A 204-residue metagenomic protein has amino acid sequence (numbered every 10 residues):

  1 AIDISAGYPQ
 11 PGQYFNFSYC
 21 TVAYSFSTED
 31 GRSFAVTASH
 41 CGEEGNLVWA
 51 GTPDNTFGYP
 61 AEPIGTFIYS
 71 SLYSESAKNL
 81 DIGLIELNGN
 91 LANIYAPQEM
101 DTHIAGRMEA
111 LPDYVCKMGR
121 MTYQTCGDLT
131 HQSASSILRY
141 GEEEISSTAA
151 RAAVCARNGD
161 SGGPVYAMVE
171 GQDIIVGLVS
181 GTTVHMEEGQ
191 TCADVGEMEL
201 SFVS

Functional and structural regions predicted by a protein language model:
A1-V48, C126, G141-I145, E170 (+1 more regions): Terminal presequence/propeptide segments associated with secretion/organelle targeting and zymogen/polyprotein
Q13-I137, A167: Serine endopeptidase catalytic core focused on the charge-relay Asp
T122, S135-S136, C155-N158, G181-H185: Short Gly/Pro-enriched loop/turn and capping motifs at secondary-structure junctions
L129-C155, S161-G162: Helical hairpin unit composed of two closely spaced alpha helices linked by a short loop
V154-L178: Catalytic nucleophile loop of clan PA
